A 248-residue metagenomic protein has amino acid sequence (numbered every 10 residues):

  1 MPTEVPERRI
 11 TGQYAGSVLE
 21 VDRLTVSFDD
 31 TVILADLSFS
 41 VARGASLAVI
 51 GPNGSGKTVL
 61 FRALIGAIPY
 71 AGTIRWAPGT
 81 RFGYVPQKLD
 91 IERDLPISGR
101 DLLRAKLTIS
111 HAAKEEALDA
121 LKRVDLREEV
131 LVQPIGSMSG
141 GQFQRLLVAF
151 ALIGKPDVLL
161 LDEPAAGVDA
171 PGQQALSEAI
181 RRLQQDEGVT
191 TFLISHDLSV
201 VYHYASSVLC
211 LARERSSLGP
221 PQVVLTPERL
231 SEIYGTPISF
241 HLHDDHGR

Functional and structural regions predicted by a protein language model:
K114-V130: Conserved ABC ATPase "signature" region
P134-M138: Conserved ABC ATPase signature
V148-A149: Hydrophobic anchor residue at the start of the ABC signature
L159-E163: Catalytic Walker B motif of ABC-type/P-loop ATPase nucleotide-binding domains
S195-H196: H-loop/switch region of ABC-family ATPase nucleotide-binding domains
V208-P221: H-loop (His-switch) and adjacent beta-strand-loop-beta switch element of ABC-type ATPase nucleotide-binding domains
V223-E228, I233-R248: ABC ATPase nucleotide-binding domains
